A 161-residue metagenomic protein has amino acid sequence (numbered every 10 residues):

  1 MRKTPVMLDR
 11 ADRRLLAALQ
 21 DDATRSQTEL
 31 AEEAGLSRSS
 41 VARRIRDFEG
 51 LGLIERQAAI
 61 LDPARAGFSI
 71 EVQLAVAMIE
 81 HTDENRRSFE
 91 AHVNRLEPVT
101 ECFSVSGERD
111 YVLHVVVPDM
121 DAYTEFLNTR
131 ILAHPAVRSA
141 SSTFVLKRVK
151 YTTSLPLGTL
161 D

Functional and structural regions predicted by a protein language model:
M1-D161: A compositional/biophysical signature of low hydrophobicity enriched in polar/charged and small residues
